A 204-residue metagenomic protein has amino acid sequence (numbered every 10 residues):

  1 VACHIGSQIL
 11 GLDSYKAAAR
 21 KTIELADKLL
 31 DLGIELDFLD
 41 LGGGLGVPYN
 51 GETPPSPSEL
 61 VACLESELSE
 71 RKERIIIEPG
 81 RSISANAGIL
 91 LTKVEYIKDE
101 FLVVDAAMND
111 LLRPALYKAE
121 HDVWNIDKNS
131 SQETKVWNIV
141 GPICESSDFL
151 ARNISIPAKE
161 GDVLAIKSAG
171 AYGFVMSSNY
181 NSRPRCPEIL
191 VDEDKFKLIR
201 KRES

Functional and structural regions predicted by a protein language model:
A2-Y96, E100, L150, N181-R183: Active-site loop/helix belt of alpha/beta enzymes
C63, K72-S204: Charged (often Lys/Glu-rich) extended helix/loop segments that serve as interaction or gating elements
